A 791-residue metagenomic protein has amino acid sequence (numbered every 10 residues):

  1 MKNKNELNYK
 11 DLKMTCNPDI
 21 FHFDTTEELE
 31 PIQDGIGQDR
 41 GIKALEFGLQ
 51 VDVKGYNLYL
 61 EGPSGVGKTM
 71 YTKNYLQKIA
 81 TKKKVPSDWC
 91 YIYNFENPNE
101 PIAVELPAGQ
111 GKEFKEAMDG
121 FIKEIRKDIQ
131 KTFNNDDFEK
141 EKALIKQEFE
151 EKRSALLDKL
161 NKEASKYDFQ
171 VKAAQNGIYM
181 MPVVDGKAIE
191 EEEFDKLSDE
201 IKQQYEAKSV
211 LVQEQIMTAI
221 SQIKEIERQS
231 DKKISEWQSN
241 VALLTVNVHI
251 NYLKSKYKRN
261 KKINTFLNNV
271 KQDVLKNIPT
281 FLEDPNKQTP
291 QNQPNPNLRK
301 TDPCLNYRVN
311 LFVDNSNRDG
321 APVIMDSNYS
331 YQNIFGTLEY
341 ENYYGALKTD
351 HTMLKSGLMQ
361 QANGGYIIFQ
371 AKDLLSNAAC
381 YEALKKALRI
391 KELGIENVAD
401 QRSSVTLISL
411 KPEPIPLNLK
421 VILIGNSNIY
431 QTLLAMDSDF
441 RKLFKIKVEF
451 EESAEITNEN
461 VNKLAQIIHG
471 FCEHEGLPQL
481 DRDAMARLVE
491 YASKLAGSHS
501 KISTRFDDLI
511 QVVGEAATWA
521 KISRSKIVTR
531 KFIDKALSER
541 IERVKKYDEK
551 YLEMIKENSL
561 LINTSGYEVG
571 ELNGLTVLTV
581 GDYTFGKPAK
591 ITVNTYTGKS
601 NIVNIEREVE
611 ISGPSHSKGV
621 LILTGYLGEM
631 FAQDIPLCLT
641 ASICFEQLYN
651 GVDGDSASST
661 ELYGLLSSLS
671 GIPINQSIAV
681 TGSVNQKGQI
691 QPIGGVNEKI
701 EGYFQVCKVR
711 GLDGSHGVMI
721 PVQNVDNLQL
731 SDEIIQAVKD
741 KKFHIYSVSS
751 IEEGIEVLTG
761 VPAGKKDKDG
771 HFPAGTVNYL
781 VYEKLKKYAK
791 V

Functional and structural regions predicted by a protein language model:
M1-L434, D439-T457, V461, A465-R482 (+4 more regions): Conserved ASCE/P-loop NTPase catalytic core
D350-M359, G365, A371-A378, E382-L384 (+3 more regions): Peripheral, non-AAA+ core regions of ATP-driven protein-machinery
